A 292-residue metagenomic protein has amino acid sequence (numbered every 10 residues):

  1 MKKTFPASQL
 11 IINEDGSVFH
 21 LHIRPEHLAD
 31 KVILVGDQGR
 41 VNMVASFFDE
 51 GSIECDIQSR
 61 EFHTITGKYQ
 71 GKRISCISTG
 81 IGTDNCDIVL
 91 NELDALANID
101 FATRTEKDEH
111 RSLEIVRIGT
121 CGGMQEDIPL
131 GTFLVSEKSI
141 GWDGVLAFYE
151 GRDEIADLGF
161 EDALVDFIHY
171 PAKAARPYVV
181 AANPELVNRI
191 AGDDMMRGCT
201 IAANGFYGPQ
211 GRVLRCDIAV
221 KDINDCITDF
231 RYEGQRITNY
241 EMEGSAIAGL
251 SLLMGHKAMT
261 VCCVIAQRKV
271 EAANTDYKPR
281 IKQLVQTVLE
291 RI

Functional and structural regions predicted by a protein language model:
K2-Y178: Metabolite-binding pocket within alpha/beta catalytic cores that recognizes anionic/polar moieties
H20-H27, N204-Q210, K282-R291: Intrinsically disordered, low-complexity segments enriched in small residues
F48-S52, D94-A97, F101, I190-D194 (+2 more regions): Structural signal for hydrophobic packing residues in well-ordered secondary-structure cores of soluble enzyme domains
G122, S139, I201-G208, A246 (+1 more regions): Glycine-rich beta-alpha junction loops
G159-Y232: Active-site rim beta-loop-alpha module in soluble metabolic enzymes
G234-T238: Short pre-catalytic strand/loop immediately N-terminal to key active-site residues, enriched for Gly-Thr
Y240-K257, V261: Short glycine-rich, acidic/polar surface loops and turns
Q267-I292: His/Asp/Glu-rich mid-to-C-terminal helical/loop segments that flank catalytic regions of hydrolases
